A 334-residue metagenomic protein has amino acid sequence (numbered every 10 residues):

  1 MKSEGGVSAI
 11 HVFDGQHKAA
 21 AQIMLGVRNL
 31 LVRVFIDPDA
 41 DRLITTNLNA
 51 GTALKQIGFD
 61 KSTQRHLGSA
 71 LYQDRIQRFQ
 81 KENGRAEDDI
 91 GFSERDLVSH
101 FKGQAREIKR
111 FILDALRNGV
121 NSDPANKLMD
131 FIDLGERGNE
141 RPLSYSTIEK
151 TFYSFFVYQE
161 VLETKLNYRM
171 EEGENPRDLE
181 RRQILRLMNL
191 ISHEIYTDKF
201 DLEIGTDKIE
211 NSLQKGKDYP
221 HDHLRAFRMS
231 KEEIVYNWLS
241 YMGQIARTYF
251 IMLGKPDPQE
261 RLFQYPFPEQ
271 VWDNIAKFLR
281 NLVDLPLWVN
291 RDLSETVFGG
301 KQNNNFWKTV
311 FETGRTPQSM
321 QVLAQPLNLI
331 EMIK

Functional and structural regions predicted by a protein language model:
M1-K334: Accessory terminal alpha-helical modules
